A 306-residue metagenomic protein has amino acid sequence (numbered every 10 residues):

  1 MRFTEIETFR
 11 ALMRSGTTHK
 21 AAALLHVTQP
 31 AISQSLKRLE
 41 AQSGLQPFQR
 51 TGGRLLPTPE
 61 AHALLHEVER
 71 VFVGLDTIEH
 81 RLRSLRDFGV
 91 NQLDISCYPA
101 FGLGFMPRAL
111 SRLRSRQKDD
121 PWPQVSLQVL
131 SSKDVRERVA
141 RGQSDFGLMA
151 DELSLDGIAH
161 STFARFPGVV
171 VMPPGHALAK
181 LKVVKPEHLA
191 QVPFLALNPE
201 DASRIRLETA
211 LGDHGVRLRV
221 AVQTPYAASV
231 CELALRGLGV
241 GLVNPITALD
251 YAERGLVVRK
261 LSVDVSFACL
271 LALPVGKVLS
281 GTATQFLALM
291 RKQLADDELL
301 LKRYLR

Functional and structural regions predicted by a protein language model:
M1, S115-D120, P245-E253, V263-R306: C-terminal effector-binding regulatory domain of bacterial HTH transcription factors
R10-T28: Short helix-boundary/capping micro-motifs
E40-P57: A short LG(V/I)-centered, amphipathic sequence patch enriched for acidic residue(s) preceding the LG motif
Q42-S43, L64-R86: Alpha-helical linker/hinge and terminal dimerization helices associated with HTH transcriptional regulators
V90-L155, T224: Central regulatory/effector-binding core of bacterial HTH transcription factors
S96, G168, V184-S203, R291-L294: Short loop->beta-strand "edge-of-pocket" segments that line small-molecule binding or catalytic clefts across diverse
S131-V135, A140-S144, M149-A150, E200-V257: Hydrophobic hinge/microswitch elements
L155-F194: Flexible hinge/capping segments at coil-to-helix
